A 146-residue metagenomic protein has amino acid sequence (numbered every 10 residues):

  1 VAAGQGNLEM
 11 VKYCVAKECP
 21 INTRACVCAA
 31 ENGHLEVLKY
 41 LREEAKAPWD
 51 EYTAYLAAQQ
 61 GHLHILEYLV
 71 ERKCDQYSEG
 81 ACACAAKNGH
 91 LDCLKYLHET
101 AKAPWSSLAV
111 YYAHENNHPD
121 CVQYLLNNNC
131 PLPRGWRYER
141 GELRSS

Functional and structural regions predicted by a protein language model:
V1-E9, C14: Short intrinsically disordered, low-complexity coil segments enriched in acidic
E9-M10, E36-V37, H64-I65, D92-C93 (+1 more regions): Conserved ankyrin/ankyrin-like repeat signature
E18-A25, A45-T53, K73-G80, A101-A109 (+1 more regions): Short coil/turn motifs that N-cap or connect alpha-helices
S107-S146: Leucine-rich solenoid repeat scaffolds
